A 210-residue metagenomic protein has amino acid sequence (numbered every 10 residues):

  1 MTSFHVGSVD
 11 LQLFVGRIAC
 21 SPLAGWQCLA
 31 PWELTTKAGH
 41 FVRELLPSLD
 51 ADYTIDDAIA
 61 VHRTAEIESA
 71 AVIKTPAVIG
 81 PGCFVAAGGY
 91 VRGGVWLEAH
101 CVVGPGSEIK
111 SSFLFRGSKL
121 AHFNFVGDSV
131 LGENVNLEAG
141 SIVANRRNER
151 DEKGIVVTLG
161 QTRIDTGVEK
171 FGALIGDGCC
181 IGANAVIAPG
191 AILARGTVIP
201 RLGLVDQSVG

Functional and structural regions predicted by a protein language model:
M1-A58, R63, A191, R195-G196 (+2 more regions): Terminal amphipathic alpha-helical/low-complexity segments used for targeting or macromolecular assembly
C20, C28, C83, C101 (+1 more regions): Generic recognition of cysteine residues
P47-A51, T64-I67, L120, T162-I164: Short gly/ser/thr-rich secondary-structure transition/capping motifs
R63, I67-G106: Glycine-rich active-site/cofactor-binding loop and its immediate structural neighborhood
L114-G117, A121-G210: Glycine-rich hexapeptide-repeat left-handed beta-helix
